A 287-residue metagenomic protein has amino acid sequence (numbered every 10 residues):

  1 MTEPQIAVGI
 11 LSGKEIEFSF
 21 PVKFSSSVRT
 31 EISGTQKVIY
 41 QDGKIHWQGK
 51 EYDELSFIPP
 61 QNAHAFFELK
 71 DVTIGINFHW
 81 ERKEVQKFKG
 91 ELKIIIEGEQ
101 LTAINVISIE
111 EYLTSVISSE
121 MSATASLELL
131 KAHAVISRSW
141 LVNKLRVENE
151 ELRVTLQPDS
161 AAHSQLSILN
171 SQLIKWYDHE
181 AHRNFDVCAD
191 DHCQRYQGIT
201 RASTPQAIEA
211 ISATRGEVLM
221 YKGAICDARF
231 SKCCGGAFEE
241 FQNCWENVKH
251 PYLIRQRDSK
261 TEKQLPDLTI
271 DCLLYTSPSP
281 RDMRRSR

Functional and structural regions predicted by a protein language model:
M1-S277, R281: Conserved, single-site charged/polar hotspot
